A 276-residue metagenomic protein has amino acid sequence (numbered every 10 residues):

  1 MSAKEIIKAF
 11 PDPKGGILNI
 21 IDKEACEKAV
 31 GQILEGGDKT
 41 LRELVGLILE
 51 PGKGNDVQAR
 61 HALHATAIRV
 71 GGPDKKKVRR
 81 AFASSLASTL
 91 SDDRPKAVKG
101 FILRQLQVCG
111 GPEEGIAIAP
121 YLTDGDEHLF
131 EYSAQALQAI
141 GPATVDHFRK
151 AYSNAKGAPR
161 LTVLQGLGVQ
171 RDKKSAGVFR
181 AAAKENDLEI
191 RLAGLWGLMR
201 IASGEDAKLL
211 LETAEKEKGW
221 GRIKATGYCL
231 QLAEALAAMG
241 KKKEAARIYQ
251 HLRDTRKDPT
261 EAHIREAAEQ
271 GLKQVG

Functional and structural regions predicted by a protein language model:
M1-K28: N-terminal "cap/leader" segments of large eukaryotic alpha-helical scaffolds
A3, L41, R79-A83, G115 (+4 more regions): Core helices of alpha-solenoid repeat scaffolds
A3-K4, L44, D187, A245 (+1 more regions): Low-complexity, intrinsically disordered short peptide segments enriched in small/polar/basic residues
A9-I17, G46-P51, S85-D93, A117-G125 (+4 more regions): Alpha-solenoid HEAT/Armadillo-like helical repeat scaffolds in large eukaryotic proteins
E24-G36, D56-K77, S88, K96-G111 (+9 more regions): Structural detector for internal amphipathic alpha-helices that build alpha-solenoid repeat scaffolds
T40-L47, D56-R60: Short N-terminal amphipathic alpha-helices
